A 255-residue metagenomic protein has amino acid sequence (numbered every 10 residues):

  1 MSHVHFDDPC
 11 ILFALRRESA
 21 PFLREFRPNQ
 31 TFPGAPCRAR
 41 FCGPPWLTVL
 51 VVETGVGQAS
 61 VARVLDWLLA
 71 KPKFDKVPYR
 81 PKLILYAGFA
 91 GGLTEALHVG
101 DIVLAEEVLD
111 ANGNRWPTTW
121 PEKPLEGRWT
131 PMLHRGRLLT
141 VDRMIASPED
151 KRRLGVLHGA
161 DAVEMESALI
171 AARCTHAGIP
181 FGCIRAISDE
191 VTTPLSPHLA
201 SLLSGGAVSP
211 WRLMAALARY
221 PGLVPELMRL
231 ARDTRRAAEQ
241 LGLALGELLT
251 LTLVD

Functional and structural regions predicted by a protein language model:
S2-T130, L138, D161, H176: Metabolite-binding pocket within alpha/beta catalytic cores that recognizes anionic/polar moieties
I11-L15, S19, T54, Q58-V61 (+6 more regions): Generic structural signal for well-ordered, non-membrane alpha-helical segments in soluble metabolic enzymes
A20-L23, A62, D66, A168-A171 (+2 more regions): Predominant activation on well-ordered alpha-helical scaffold segments within soluble catalytic domains
W46, R137, E226, L230: Conserved catalytic-core helix/loop/strand module for nucleotide-ribose chemistry
L50-T54, R143, I184, L230: Glycine- and other small-residue-rich loops at beta-strand/loop junctions that grip anionic moieties
A105-W116, G159, V163, L195 (+1 more regions): Gly/Ser/Thr-rich active-site loops/lids in small-molecule metabolic enzymes that frequently grip phosphoryl groups
P117-S196, A200: Active-site rim beta-loop-alpha module in soluble metabolic enzymes
I187-D255: Regulatory input/activation interfaces that engage signals or partners
